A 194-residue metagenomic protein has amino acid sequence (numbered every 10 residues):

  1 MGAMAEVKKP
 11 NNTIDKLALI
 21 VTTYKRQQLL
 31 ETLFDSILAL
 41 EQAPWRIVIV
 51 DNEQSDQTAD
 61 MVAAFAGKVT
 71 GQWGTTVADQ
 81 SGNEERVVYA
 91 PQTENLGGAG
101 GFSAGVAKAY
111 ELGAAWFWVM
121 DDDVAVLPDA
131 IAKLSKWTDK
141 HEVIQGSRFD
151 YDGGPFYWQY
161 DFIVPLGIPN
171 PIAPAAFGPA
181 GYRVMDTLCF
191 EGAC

Functional and structural regions predicted by a protein language model:
D35-P44: Short, acidic, metal-binding catalytic loop of nucleotide-sugar glycosyltransferases
W45-E53, A90-Q92: Short beta-strand/loop segment that forms part of the nucleotide-sugar
D51-D60, V124: A conserved acidic beta->alpha catalytic loop
D56-F65, G74, D129: Acidic helix N-cap motif at the loop->helix transition within catalytic regions of sugar-transfer enzymes
P91-A109: Glycine-rich, basic loop-to-helix element that forms the pyrophosphate-binding segment of sugar-nucleotide handling
A114-D123: Short beta-strand-to-loop acidic/aromatic patch adjacent to the donor-nucleotide binding site
D129-Q159: Conserved donor NDP-sugar-binding/catalytic core segment of glycosyltransferases
S147, I163-T187: Short, flexible, basic/aromatic active-site loop/helix in glycosyltransferases
